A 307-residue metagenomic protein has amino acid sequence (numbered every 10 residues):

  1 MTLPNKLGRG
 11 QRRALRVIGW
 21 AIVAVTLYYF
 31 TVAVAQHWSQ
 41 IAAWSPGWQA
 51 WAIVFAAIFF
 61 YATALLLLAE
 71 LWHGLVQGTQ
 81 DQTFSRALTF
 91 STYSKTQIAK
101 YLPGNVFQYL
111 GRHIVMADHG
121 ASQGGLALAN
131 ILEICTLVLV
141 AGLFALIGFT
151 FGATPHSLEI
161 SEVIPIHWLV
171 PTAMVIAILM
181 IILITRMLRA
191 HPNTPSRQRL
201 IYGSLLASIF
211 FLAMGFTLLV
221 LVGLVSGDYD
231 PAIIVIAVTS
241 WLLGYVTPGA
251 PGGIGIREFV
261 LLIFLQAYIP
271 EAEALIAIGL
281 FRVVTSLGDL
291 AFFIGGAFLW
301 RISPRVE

Functional and structural regions predicted by a protein language model:
M1-S94, A141, G148-P248, I256 (+2 more regions): Predominantly cytoplasmic-facing regulatory/coupling regions of multi-pass membrane proteins
F84-L88, T96-L102, Q108-G111, G125 (+2 more regions): A generic structured-segment signal
R86-S91, N105-L110, A117-I134, P270-L280: Membrane-interface alpha-helices at helix entry/exit sites of multi-pass transporters
K95-P103, A117, A127-A145, G279-A291: Membrane-embedded alpha-helical segments of transport systems, primarily multispan ion/solute transporters
V106-H119, A250-Q266: Re-entrant/interfacial helical elements at transmembrane boundaries that shape and gate the permeation pathway
H119-T136, D228-L243: Hydrophobic alpha-helical transmembrane segments and immediately flanking/interface helices in integral membrane
